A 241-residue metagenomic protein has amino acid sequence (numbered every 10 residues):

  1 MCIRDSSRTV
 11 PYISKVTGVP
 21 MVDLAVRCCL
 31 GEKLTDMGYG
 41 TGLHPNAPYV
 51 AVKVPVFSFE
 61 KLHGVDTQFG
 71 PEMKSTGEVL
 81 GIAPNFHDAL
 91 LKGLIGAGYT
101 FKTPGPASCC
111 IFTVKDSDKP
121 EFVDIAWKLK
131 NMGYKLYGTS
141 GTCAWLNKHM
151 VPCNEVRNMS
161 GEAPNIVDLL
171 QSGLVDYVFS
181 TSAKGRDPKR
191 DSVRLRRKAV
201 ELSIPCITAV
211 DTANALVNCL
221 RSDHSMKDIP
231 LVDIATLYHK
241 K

Functional and structural regions predicted by a protein language model:
R4-G105: ATP-dependent carboxylate activation and anion-phosphoryl transfer catalytic cores that bind Mg-ATP to form
G81-I82, F112, L136-S140, E155-V156 (+2 more regions): General beta-strand structural signal in soluble alpha/beta enzymes
F86-K92, V114-D118, L136-G138, R157-V167: A general structural motif
G96-C110, L129-N131, L169-V175: Glycine-rich phosphate/diphosphate-binding loops that line cofactor/substrate pockets in enzymes
I111, L129, G133-L146: Short internal beta-strands
G141-M159: Short connector loops at secondary-structure junctions
R157-K241: Peripheral docking tails and interdomain loops at the edges of cofactor- or intermediate-handling domains
